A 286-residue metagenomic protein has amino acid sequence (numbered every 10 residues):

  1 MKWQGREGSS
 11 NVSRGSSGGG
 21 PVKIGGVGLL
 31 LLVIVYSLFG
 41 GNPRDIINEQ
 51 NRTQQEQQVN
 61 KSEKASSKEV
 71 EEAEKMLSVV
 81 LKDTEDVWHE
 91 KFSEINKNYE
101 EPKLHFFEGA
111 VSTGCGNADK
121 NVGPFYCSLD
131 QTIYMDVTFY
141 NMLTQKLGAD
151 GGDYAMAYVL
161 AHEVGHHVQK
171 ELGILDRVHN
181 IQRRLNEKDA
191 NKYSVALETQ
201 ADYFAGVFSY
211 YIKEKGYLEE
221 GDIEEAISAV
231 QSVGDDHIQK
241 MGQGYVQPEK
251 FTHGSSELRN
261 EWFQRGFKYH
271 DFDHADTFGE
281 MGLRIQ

Functional and structural regions predicted by a protein language model:
M1-A65: Long amphipathic alpha-helical segments used for membrane anchoring, targeting, substrate engagement, or oligomerization
I24, I133-D136, H167, Y203: Structural recognition of the beta-strand scaffold that forms the well-ordered cores of secreted hydrolase catalytic
I34, W88, Y158-E171, A201-D202 (+1 more regions): Active-site recognition of the HExxH zinc-binding catalytic motif
E71, K75-Y99, K192, A196-Q239: Short helix/loop segments within enzyme catalytic domains that coordinate or immediately flank catalytic cofactors
A110-D136: Catalytic zinc-binding patch centered on the HExxH motif and its immediate surroundings that defines zinc-dependent
F139-Y158, D189-V195: Short pre-active-site segment immediately N-terminal to the catalytic Zn-binding motif
V164-H179, K213: Catalytic Zn2+-binding segment of zinc metalloproteases
Q231-Q286: Pan-zinc metallopeptidase signature
